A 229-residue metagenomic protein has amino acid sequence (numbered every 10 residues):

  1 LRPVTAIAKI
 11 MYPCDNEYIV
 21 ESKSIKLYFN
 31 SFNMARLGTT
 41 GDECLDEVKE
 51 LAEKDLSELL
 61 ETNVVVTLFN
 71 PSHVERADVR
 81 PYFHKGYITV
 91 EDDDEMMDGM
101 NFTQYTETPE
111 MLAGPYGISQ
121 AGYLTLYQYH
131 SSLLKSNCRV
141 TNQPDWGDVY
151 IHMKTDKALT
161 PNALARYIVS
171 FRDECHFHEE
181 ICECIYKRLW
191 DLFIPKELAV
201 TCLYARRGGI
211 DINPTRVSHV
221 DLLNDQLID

Functional and structural regions predicted by a protein language model:
L1-D229: N-terminal intrinsically disordered, cationic/polar leader segments that include organellar targeting peptides
